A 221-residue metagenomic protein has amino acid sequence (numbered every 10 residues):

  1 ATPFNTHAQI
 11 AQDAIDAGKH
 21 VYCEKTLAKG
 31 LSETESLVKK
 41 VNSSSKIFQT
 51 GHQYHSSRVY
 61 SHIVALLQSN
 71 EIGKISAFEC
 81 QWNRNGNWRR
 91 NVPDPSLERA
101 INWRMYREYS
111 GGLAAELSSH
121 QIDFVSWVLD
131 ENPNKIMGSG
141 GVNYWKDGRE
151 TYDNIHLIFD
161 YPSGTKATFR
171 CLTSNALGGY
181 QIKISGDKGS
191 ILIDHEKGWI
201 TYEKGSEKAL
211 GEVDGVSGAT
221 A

Functional and structural regions predicted by a protein language model:
A1-S36, K40: Beta-loop-alpha module in the N-terminal Rossmann-like domain of NAD(P)-dependent dehydrogenases, especially those
Q9-D13, E33-T34, Y60-S61, R89-P93 (+1 more regions): Short, solvent-exposed loop/turn and secondary-structure capping segments
A17-K19, S44-K46, T165: A short helix->loop->beta-strand "cap" motif at the edges of active sites that frequently abuts
C23, F48-T50, I193: Hydrophobic residues in well-ordered beta-strands that form the structural core
S43-Q49, Y54-R149, Y180-K183, K208: Predominantly a Rossmann-like dinucleotide-binding segment in NAD(P)-dependent oxidoreductases
D147, S163-A221: NAD(P)-dinucleotide binding in Rossmann-like oxidoreductases
L157: Residues forming the flavin
